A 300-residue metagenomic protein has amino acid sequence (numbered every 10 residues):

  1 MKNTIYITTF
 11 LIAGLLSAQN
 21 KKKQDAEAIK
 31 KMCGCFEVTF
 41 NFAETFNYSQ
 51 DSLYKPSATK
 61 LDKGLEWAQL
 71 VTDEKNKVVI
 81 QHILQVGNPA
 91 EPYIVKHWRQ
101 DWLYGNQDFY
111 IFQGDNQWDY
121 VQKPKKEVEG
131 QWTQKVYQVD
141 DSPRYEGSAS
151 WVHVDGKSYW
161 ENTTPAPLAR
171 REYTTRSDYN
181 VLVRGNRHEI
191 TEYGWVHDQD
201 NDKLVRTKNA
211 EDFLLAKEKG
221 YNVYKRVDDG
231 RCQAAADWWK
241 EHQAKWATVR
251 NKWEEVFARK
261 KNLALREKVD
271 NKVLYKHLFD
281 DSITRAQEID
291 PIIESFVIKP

Functional and structural regions predicted by a protein language model:
M1-I7: Positively charged n-region of N-terminal signal peptides that target proteins for export
T9-A18: Hydrophobic h-region of N-terminal signal peptides that target proteins for export in Gram-negative bacteria
N20-C35: N-terminal helix-cap/turn-to-beta initiation motif at the start of protein domains
K22-D25, N41-K75: Short, solvent-exposed loop/hinge segments that bridge or flank secondary-structure elements
K55-A58, D62-T72, Q81-I83, R99-D101 (+3 more regions): Hydrophobic/aromatic beta-strand elements that line small-molecule binding cavities or substrate pockets in beta-rich
E74-H153: Low-complexity, serine/threonine/proline-enriched polar segments
E129-V183, K203-V205: Short helix-loop boundary/capping segments
L182-N186, E192-D281, P291-P300: Acidic, serine/threonine-rich low-complexity disordered tracts
